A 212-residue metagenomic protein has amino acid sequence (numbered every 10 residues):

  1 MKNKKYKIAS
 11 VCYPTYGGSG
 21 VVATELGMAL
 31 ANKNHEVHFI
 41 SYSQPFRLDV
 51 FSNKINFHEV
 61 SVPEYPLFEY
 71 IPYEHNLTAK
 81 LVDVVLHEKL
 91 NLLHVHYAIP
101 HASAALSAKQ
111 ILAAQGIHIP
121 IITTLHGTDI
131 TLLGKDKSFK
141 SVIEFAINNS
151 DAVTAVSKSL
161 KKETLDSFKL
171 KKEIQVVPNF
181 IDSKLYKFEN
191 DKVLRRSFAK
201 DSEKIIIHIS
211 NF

Functional and structural regions predicted by a protein language model:
K2-Y16: Nucleotide-activated donor-dependent transferases that construct or modify glycoconjugates
C12-Y16, M28-Y73, I174: N-terminal strand-loop element at the rim of the active site of nucleotide-sugar-dependent glycosyltransferases
S43, S159, F180: Carbohydrate-associated surface elements
P66-L93, A102-S107, K137-S141, F145 (+1 more regions): An amphipathic, basic-hydrophobic alpha-helix
I111, I119-D136, A152: A short, histidine- and acid-enriched strand-loop-helix "catalytic/donor-clamping" loop that lines the nucleotide-sugar
N149-S157: A short beta-strand/loop micro-motif in the catalytic core of glycosyltransferases that engages the nucleotide-sugar
T154, A199-F212: Conserved donor-binding/catalytic core segment of Leloir-type glycosyltransferases
K187-K200: A short helix/loop element that forms part of the nucleotide-sugar donor recognition site in Leloir-type
